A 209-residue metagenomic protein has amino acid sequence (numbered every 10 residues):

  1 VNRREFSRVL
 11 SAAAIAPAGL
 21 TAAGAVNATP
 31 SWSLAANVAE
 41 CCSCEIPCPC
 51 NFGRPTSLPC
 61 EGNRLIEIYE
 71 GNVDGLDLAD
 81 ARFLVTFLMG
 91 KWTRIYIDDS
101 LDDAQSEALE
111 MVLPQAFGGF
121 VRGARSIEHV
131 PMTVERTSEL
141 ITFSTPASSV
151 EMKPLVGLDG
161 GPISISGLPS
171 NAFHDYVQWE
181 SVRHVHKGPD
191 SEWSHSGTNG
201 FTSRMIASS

Functional and structural regions predicted by a protein language model:
V1, L20-A35: C-terminal segment of N-terminal export signals and the immediately downstream linker at the start of the mature
R3-R4, C41: A generic alpha-helix preference that emphasizes hydrophobic side chains
E5-A25: N-terminal export signals
P30-S209: Beta-strand-enriched cores of mature, soluble protein domains
